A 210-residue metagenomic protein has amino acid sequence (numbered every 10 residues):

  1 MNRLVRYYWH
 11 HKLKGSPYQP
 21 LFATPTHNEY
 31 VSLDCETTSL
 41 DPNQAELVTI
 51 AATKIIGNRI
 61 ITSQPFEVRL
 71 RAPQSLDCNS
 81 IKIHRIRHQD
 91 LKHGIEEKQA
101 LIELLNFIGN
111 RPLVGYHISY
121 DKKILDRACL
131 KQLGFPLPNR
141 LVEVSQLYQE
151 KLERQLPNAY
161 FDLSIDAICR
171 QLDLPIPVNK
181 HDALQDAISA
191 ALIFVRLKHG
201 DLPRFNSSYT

Functional and structural regions predicted by a protein language model:
R3-V31, E36-D126, L130-K131, F135-N139 (+1 more regions): Conserved non-catalytic scaffold segment of RNase H-like nuclease domains
C35-S39, Q146, S189: Short, glycine/acidic-enriched loop or turn micro-motifs at the edges of active sites
C129-Q132, L197, D201: Active-site catalytic pocket residues across diverse enzymes, especially alpha/beta-hydrolases
V142-A159: Short alpha-helix plus adjacent loop in nuclease-associated cores
D182-I193: Acidic, divalent-metal-coordinating active-site segment for phosphoryl/phosphodiester hydrolysis, typified by short
K198-T210: The feature marks non-catalytic terminal segments
